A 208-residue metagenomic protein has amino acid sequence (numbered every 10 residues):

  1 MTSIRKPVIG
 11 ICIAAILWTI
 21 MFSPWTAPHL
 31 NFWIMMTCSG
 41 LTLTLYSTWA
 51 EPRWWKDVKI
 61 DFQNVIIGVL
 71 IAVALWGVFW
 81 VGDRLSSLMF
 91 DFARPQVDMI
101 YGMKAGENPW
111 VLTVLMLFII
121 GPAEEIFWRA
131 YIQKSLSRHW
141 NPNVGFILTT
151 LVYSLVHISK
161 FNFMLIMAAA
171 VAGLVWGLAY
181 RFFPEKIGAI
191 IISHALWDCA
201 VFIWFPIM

Functional and structural regions predicted by a protein language model:
M1-S3, L30-G40, I67-G82, V175: Alpha-helical transmembrane segments of integral membrane proteins, especially early/N-terminal helices
T2-R53: Alpha-helical transmembrane segments in multi-pass membrane proteins
S3, P28, K56, I60 (+7 more regions): Membrane-helix interfacial "entry" motifs
K6-I11, F32-M36, I60, N64-G68 (+6 more regions): Residue-level signature of transmembrane alpha-helical entry/exit and packing/kink sites in multi-pass membrane
A14-I16, P109-M208: Transmembrane helix-loop-helix hairpins at the membrane interface of multi-pass integral membrane proteins
W18-F22, T42-A50, L75, F79 (+6 more regions): Structural signal for membrane-spanning alpha-helices in multi-pass inner-membrane proteins, emphasizing helix cores
S23, W49-R53, D57, L85-Q96 (+5 more regions): Membrane-interface elements of multi-pass transporters and channels
W54-I120: Juxtamembrane helix-loop-helix connectors linking adjacent transmembrane helices in multi-pass membrane enzymes
